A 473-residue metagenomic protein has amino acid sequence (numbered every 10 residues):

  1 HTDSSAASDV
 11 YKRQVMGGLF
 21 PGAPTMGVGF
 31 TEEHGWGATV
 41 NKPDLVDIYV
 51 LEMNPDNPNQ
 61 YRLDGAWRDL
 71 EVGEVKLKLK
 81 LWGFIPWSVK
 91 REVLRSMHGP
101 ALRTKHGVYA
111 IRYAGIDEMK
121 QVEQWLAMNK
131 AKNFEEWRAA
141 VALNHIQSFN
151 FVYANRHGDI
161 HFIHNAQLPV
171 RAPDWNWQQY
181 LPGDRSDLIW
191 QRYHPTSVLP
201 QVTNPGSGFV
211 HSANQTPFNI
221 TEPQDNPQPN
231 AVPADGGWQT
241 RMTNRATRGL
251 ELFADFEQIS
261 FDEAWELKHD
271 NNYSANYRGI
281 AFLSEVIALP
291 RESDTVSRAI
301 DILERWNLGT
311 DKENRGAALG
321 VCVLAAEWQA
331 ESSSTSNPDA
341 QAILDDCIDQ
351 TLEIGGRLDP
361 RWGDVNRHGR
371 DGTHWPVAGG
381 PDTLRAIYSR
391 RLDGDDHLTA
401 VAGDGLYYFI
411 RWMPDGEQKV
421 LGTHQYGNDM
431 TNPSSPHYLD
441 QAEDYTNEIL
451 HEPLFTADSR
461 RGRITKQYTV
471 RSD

Functional and structural regions predicted by a protein language model:
H1, S5-E285, L289-E292, R305-D473: C-terminal/peripheral segments of proteins
I300-E304: Metal-assisted phosphate- and nucleotidyl-transfer catalytic regions
